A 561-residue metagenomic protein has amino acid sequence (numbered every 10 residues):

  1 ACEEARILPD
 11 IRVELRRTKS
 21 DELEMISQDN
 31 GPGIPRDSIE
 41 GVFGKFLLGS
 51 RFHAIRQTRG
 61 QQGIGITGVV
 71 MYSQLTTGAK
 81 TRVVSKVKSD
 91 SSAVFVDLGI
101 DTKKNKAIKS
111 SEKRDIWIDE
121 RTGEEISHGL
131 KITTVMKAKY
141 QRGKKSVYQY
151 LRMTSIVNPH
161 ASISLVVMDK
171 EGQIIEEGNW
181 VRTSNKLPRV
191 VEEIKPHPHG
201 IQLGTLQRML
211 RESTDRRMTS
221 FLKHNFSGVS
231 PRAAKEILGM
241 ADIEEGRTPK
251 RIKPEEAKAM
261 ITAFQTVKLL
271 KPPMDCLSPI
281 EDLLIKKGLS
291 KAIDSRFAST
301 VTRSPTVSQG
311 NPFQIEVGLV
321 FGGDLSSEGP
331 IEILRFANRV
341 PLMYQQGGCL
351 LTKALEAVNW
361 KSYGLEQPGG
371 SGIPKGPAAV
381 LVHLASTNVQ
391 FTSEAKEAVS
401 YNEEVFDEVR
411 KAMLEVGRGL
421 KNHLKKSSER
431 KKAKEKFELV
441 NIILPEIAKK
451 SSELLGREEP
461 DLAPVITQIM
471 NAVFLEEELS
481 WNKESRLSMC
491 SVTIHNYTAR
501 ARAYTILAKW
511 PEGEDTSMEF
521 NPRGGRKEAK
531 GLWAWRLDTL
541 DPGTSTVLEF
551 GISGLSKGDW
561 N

Functional and structural regions predicted by a protein language model:
A1-Q28: ATP-lid-like helix-loop hinge signature
L23-E24, R36-S38, G49-L203, R208 (+2 more regions): GHKL-type ATPase core
N30-P32: Conserved post-beta-strand hinge residue in the HATPase_c
K103-S111, K139-H160, K170-R208, M218 (+4 more regions): Charged regulatory segments coupled to nucleotide-binding catalytic modules in large multidomain enzymes
A433, I447-S485: Low-complexity, acidic Ser/Thr/Pro/Gly-rich terminal tails and inter-domain linkers that flank the onset of structured
E484-Y504: Short beta-strand elements of extracellular/lumenal beta-sandwich folds
Y504-T516, N521-R523: Short acidic, flexible loop segments centered on an aromatic residue
R536-N561: Low-complexity, intrinsically disordered segments enriched in Ser/Thr together with acidic residues
